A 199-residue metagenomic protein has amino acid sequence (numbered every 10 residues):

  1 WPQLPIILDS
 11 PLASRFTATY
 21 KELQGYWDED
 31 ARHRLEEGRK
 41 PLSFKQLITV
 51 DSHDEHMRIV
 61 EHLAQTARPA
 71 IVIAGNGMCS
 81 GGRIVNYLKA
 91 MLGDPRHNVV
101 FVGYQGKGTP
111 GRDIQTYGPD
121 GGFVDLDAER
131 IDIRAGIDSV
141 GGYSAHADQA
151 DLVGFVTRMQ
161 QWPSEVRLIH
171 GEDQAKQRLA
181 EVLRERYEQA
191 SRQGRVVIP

Functional and structural regions predicted by a protein language model:
W1-P199: Acidic/His-rich, metal-assisted hydrolase cores and their charged scaffolds
